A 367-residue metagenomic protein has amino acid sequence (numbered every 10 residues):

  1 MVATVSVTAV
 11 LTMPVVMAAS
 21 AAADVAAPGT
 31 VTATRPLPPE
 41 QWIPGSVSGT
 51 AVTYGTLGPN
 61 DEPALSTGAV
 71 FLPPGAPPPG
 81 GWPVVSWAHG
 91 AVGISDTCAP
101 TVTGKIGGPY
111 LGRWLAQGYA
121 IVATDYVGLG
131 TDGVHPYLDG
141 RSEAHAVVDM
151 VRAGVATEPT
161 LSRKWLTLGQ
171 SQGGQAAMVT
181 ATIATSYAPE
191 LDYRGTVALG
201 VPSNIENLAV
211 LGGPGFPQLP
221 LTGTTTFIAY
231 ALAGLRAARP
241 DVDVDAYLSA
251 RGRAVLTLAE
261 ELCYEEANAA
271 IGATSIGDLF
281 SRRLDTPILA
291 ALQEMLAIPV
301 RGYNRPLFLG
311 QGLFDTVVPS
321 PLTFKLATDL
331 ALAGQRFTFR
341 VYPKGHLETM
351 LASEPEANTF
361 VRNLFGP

Functional and structural regions predicted by a protein language model:
M1-A23: Secretory targeting and sorting signals
A18-P78, A331: Catalytic-loop region of hydrolases
P59-T67, F71-G118, G130: Short, surface-exposed "cap/lid" segments of acyl-processing enzymes
Y137-T157: Alpha/beta-hydrolase active-site loop
R152-T224: Primarily recognizes the serine-hydrolase "nucleophile elbow" in alpha/beta-hydrolase and SGNH/GDSL folds
V201-V300: Accessory cap/linker subdomain of secreted extracellular hydrolases
F280-L284, I288-Q293, V317, P321-P367: C-terminal catalytic histidine-bearing segment of alpha/beta-hydrolase fold enzymes
Y303, F308-D315: Short beta-strand/loop motif that positions the catalytic acidic residue of the alpha/beta-hydrolase fold
